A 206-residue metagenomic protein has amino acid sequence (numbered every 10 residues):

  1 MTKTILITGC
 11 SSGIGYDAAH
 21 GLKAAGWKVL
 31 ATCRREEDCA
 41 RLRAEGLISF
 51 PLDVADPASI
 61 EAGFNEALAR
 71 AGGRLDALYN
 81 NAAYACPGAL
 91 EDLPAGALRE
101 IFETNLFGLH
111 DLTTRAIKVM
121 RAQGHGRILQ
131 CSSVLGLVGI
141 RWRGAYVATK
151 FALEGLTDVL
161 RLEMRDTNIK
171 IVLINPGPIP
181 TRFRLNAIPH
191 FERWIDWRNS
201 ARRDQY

Functional and structural regions predicted by a protein language model:
S11-S12: Conserved glycine-rich cofactor-binding loop
L52-A62, A95-G96: The beta1-alpha1 cofactor-binding region of Rossmann-like NAD(H)/NADP(H)-dependent oxidoreductases
A89-L90, A97-R99: Substrate-binding pocket helix/loop in short-chain dehydrogenase/reductase
T113, T149-A152: Active-site helix of classical SDR
T113-T114, D158: A short, exposed helix-loop element centered on a Lys and neighboring polar residues
S133: Residue(s) in the substrate-gating loop at a strand-loop-helix junction that position the organic substrate next
D166-Y206: SDR active-site lid
